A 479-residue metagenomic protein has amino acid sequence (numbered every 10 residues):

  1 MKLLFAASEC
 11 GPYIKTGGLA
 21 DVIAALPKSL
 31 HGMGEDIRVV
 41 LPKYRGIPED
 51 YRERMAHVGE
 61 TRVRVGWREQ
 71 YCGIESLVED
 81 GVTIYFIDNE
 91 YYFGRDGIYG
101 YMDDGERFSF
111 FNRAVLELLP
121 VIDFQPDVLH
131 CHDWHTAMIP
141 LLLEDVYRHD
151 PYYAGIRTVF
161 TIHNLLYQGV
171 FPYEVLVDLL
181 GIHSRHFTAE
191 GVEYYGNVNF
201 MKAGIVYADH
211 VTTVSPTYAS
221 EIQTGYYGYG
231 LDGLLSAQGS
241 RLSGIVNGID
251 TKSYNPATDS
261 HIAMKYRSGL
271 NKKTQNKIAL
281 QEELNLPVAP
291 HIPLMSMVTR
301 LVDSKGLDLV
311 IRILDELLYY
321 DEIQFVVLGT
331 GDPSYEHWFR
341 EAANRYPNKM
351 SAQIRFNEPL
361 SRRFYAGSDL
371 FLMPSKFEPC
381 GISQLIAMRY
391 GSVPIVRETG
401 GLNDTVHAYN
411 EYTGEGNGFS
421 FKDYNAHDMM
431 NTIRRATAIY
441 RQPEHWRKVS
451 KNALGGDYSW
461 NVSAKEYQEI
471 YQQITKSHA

Functional and structural regions predicted by a protein language model:
M1-A479: Catalytic cores of nucleotide-sugar-dependent glycosyltransferases that transfer UDP/GDP/TDP-activated
